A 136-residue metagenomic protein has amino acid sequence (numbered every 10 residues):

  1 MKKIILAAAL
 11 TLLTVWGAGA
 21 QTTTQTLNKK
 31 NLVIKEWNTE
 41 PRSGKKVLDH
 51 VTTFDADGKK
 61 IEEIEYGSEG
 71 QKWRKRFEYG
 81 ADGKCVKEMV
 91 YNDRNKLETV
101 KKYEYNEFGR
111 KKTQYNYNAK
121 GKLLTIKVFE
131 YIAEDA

Functional and structural regions predicted by a protein language model:
M1-I4, Q21: Positively charged n-region of N-terminal signal peptides that target proteins for export
I5-L6, K35: Residues marking helix boundaries in flexible regions
L6-A7, N118: Short amphipathic alpha-helical "recognition" segments used for binding
A7-V15: Bacterial N-terminal signal peptides
W16-A20: Sec/Tat signal peptide C-region and signal peptidase I cleavage site
Q21-A136: Buried hydrophobic residues that stabilize the cores of well-folded domains
